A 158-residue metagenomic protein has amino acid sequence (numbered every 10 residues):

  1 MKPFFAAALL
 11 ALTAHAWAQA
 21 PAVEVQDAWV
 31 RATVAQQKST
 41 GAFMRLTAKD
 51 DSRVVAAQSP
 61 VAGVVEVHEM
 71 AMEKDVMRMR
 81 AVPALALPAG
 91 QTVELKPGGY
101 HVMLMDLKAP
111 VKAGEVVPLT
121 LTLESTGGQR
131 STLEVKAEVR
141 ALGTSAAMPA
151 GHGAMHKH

Functional and structural regions predicted by a protein language model:
M1-F4: Positively charged n-region of N-terminal signal peptides that target proteins for export
A8-L9, T47: Prokaryotic Sec-type signal peptides and long signal-anchor helices with extended Leu/Ile/Val-rich h-regions
A11-H15: N-terminal signal peptide c-region/cleavage motif recognized by signal peptidases
A20-H158: Compact, glycine-rich, soluble single-domain proteins
